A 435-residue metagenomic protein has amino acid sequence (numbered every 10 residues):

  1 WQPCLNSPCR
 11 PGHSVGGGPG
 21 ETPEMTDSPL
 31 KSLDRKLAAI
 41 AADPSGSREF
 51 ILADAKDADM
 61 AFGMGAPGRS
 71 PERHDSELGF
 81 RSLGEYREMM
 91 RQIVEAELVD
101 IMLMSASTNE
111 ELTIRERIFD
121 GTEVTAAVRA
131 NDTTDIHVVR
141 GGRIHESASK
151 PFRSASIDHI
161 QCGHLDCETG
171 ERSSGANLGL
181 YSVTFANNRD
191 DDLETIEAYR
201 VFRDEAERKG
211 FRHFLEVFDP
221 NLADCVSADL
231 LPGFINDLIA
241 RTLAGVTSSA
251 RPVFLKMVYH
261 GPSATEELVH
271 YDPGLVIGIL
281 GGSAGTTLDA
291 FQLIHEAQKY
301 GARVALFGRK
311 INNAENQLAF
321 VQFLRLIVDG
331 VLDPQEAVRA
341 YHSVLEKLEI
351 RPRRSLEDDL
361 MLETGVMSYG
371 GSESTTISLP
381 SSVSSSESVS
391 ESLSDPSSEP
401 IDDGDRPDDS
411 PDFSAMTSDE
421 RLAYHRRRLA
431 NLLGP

Functional and structural regions predicted by a protein language model:
M25-N187: Alpha/beta catalytic barrel-like cores
L98, G121-V124, S248-R251, H270-G278 (+1 more regions): Glycine-enriched alpha-helix->loop->beta-strand junction motifs that scaffold or abut catalytic
M102-S107, R129, T184, D191-E194 (+1 more regions): Catalytic beta/alpha-barrel core
T108-E116, D190-R200, Y259-D272, T287-A290 (+1 more regions): Active-site-adjacent beta->alpha loops and helix N-cap segments on the catalytic face of soluble alpha/beta enzymes
R115-T134, A198-A206, A240, E266-I279 (+1 more regions): Alpha-helix-loop-beta-strand connector modules within alpha/beta enzyme cores
A284, Y300-N316: Glycine-rich phosphate-binding active-site loops on the catalytic face of alpha/beta enzymes
A314-I350: C-terminal helical cap(s) of enzyme catalytic domains, especially alpha/beta-barrels
